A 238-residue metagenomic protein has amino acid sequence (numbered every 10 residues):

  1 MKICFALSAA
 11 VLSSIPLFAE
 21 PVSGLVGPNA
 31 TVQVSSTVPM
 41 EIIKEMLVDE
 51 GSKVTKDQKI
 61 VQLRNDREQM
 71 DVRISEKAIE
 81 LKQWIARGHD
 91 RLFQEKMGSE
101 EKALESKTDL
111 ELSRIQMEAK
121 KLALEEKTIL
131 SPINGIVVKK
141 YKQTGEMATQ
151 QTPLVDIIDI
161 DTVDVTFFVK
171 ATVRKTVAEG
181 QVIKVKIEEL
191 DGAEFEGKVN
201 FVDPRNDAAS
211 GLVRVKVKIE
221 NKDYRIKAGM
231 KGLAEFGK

Functional and structural regions predicted by a protein language model:
C4-P16: Bacterial N-terminal signal peptides
P21-I42, I115-P132, I157, N200-D207: Short beta-strand-turn/beta-hairpin segments enriched in glycine/proline and small hydrophobics that form edge-strand
L25, E41-L47, K53-K59, L130-V173 (+3 more regions): Surface-exposed patches in structured soluble domains
S36, V48, N65, K142 (+2 more regions): Short, conserved catalytic or interaction motifs in soluble domains
S52-I136, Y141-T144, T149, D164-T166: Amphipathic alpha-helical coiled-coil/rod segments that serve as protein-protein coupling scaffolds
K59-V61, R67-E68, E188-G192, K238: Short, charged beta-turn/beta-strand-edge "cap" motif at the junction between a beta-strand and an adjacent loop
V138-K139, A193-K238: Structural microfeature recognizing short secondary-structure transition sites
V163, F167-A193, I219-A234: Surface-exposed connector loops and short turns at secondary-structure junctions
